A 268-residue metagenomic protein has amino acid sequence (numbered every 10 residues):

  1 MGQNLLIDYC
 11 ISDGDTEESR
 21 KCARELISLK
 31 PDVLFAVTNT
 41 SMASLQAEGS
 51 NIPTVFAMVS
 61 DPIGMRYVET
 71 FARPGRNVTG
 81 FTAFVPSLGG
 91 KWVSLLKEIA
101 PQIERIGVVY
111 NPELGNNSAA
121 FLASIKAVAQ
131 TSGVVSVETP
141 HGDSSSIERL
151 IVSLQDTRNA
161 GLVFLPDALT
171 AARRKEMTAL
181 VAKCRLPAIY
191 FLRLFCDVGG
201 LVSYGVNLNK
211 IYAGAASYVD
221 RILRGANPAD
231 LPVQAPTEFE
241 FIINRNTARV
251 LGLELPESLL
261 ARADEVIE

Functional and structural regions predicted by a protein language model:
M1-E268: Short hydrophobic alpha-helices and adjacent helix-cap/hinge residues
